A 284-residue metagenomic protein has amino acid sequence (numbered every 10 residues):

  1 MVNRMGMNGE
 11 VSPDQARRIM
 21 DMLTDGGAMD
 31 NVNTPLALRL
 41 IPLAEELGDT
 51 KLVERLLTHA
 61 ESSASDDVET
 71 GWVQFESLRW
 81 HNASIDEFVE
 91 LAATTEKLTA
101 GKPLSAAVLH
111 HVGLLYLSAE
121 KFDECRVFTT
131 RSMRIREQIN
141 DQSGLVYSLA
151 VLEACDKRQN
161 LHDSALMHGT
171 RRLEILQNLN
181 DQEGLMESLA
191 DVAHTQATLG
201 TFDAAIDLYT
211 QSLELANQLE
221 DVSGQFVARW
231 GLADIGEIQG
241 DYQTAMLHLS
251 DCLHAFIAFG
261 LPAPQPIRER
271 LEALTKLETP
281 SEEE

Functional and structural regions predicted by a protein language model:
M1-S105, L271, T275-E284: Flexible inter-repeat linkers and adjacent short helices within tandem amphipathic alpha-helical repeat scaffolds
D14, K51, I85-V89, D123 (+6 more regions): Residue register within tetratricopeptide repeats
L23, A44, A60, A64 (+9 more regions): Eukaryotic all-alpha helical interaction scaffolds
V32, D66-E69, L104, G144 (+6 more regions): Structural signature of alpha-solenoid helical repeat junctions
L40, V53, A60, F88-T95 (+9 more regions): Tetratricopeptide repeat
P42-E45, W72-W80, P103-S118, S143-R158 (+3 more regions): Conserved alpha-helical positions within TPR/SEL1-like repeat arrays
G48, N82-D86, E120, N140 (+4 more regions): Residue-level detector of the short coil/turn that links helix A to helix B within each tetratricopeptide repeat
